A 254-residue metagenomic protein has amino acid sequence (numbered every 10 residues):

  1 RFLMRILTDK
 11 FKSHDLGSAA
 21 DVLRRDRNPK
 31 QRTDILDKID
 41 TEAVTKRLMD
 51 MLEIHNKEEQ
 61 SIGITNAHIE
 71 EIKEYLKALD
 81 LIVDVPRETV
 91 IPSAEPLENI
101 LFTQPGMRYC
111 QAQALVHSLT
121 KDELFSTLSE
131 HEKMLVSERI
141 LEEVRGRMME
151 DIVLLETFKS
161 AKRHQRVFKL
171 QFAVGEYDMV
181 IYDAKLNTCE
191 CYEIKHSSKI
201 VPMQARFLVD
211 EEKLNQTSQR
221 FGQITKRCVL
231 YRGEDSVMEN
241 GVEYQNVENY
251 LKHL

Functional and structural regions predicted by a protein language model:
R1-Y177: Accessory nucleic acid-recognition modules appended to NTPase machines
D80-V83, T188-C191, Q223-V229: Hydrophobic beta-strand segments of well-ordered beta-sheets in folded domains
V116, A161-H164, A184, E212-F221: Alpha-helix termini
T157, Y177-M203, R227: Conserved catalytic cores of phosphodiester-cleaving nucleases, focusing on short active-site segments
K159, Q171-G175, D183-L186, Q219-Q223: A structural signal for short secondary-structure junctions
C191-Y192, E211, V247, K252: C-terminal structured domain segments across diverse proteins
S197-T217: Mg2+/Mn2+-dependent nuclease catalytic core
T225-L254: Domain-level recognition of nuclease-like catalytic cores that cleave nucleotide substrates
